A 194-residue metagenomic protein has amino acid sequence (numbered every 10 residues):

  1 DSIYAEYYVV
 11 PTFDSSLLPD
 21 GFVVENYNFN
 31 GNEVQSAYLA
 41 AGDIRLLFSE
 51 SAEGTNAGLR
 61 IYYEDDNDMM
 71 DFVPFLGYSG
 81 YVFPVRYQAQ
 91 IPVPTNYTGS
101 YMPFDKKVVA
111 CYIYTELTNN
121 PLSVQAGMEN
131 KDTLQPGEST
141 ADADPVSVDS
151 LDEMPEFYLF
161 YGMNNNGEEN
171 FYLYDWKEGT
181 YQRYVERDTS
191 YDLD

Functional and structural regions predicted by a protein language model:
D1-L193: Soluble mature domains adjacent to a membrane tether on cell-surface and organelle-surface proteins
